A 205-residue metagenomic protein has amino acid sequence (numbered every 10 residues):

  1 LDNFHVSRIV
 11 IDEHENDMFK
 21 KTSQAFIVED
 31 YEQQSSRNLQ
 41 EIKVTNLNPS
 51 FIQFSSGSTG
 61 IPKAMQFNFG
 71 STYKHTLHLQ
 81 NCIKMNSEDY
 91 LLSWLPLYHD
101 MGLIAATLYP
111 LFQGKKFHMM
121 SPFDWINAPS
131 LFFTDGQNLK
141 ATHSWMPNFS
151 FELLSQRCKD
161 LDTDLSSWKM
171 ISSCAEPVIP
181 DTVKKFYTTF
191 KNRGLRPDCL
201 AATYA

Functional and structural regions predicted by a protein language model:
L1-Q34, P147-N148: Structural core segment of the AMP-binding/adenylate-forming
L1-R8, D30, K63-Q66, K116-F123: Short beta-strand->loop structural element characteristic of the AMP-binding/adenylate-forming
H5, S23, K140-A141, K169: Residue-level detector of structured alpha->beta connecting loops
S36-F54, I61, H75, N81-Y90: Conserved pre-ATP/AMP-binding loop-to-beta segment of ANL
I42-T45, M65, F69, W94-L97 (+3 more regions): Hydrophobic alpha-helical scaffolding
S58, G114, A175: Conserved G/P- and acidic residue-centered "switch" motifs that form tight phosphate/ATP-binding loops in soluble
Y73-Y90, D100-T142, R157-C158: Conserved AMP-binding/adenylation subdomain of ANL enzymes
A141-W145, R157-A205: Gly/Ser/Thr-rich phosphate-binding loop
